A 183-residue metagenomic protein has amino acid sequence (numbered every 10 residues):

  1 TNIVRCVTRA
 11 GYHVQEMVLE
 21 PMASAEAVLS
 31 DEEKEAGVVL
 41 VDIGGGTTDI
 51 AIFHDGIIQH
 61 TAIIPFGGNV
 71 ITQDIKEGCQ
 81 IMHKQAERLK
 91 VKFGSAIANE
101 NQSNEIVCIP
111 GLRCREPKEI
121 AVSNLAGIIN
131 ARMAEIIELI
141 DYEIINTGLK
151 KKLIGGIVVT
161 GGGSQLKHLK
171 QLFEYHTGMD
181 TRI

Functional and structural regions predicted by a protein language model:
T1, I136-I137: Conserved phosphate-binding loops in N-terminal lobes of ATP-dependent enzymes of the actin/Hsp70/sugar-kinase
T1-L40, I57, C79-I128, T147-K150: Nucleotide/phosphate-binding catalytic cleft detector across ATP-hydrolyzing and phosphate-transferring enzymes
V7, D42, I75, I140 (+1 more regions): Residue-level signature of catalytic and energy-coupling elements of molecular machines, predominantly ATP/GTP-dependent
L40-T47, F53-G56, P65-N69, G161-S164: A short acidic Gly-Thr/Ser loop motif
P65-E87: A conserved active-site cap/scaffold subdomain adjacent to cofactor or substrate pockets
I97, K152-H176: Glycine-rich phosphate-binding loops at beta-strand->alpha-helix junctions
I137, D141-G155: Phosphate/pyrophosphate-binding loops at sites that engage ATP/ADP/AMP, CoA/4′-phosphopantetheine, polyphosphate
H176-I183: Conserved phosphate-binding/catalytic loops in two-lobed NTP-binding clefts
